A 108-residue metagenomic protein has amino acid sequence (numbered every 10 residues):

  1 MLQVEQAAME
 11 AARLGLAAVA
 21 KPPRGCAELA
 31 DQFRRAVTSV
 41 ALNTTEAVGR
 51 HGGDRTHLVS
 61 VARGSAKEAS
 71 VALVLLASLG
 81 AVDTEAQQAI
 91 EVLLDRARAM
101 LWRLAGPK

Functional and structural regions predicted by a protein language model:
M1-K108: Amphipathic alpha-helical assembly/interaction segments
